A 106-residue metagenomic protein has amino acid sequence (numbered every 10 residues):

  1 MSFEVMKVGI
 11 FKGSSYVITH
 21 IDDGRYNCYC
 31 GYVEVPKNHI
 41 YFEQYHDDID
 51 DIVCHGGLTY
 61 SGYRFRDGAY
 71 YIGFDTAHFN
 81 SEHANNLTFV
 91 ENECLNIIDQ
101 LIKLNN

Functional and structural regions predicted by a protein language model:
S2-I52: Amphipathic, interaction-prone secondary-structure segments
Y32, N38-H83: An exposed acidic His-Trp-rich patch
R66-N106: Ampiphathic alpha-helical segments that act as solvent-exposed interaction surfaces
